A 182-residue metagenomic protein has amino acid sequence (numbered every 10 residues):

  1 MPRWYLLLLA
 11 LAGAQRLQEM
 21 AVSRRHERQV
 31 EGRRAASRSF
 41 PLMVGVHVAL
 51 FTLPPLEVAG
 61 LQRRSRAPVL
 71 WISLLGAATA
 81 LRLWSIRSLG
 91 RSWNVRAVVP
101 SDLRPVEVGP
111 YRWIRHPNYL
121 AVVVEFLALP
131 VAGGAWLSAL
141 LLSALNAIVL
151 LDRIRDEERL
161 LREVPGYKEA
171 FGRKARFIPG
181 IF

Functional and structural regions predicted by a protein language model:
M1-W4: Feature marks short, highly hydrophobic, charge-poor N-terminal signal-anchor/signal peptide-like helices that anchor
L8-L11, V46, L74, L141: Physicochemical signature of membrane-embedded alpha-helices that form the seven-helix bundle of GPCRs, emphasizing
L9-S23: N-terminal signal-anchor/start-transfer transmembrane helix
A21-R38, R63-F182: Cytosolic-biased juxtamembrane loops and peripheral soluble domains of multi-pass membrane proteins
S37-A67: Long, highly hydrophobic alpha-helical transmembrane signal-anchor segments
